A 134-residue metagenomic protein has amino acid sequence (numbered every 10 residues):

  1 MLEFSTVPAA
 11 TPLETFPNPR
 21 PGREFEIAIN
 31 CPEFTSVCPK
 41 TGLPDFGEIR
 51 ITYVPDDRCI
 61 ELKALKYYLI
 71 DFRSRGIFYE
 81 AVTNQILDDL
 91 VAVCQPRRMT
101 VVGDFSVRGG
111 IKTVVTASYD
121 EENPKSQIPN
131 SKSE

Functional and structural regions predicted by a protein language model:
M1-P129, E134: N-terminal intrinsically disordered, cationic/polar leader segments that include organellar targeting peptides
